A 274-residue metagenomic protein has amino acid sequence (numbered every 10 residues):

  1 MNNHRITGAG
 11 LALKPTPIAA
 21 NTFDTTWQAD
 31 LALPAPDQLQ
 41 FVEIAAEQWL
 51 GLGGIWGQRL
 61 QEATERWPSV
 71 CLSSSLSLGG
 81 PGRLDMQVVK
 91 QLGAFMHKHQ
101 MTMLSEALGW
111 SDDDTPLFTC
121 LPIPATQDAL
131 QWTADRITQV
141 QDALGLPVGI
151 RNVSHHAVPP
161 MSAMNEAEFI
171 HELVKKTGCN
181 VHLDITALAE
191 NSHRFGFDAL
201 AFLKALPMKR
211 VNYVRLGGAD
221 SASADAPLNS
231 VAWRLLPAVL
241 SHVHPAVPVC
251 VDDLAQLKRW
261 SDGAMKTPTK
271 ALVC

Functional and structural regions predicted by a protein language model:
M1-D30: Boundary/entry segment of secreted carbohydrate-active catalytic domains
N3, A29-D37, G53-C71, R83-T102 (+4 more regions): Acidic (Asp/Glu)-rich catalytic clusters
T16-N21, A45-W56, S77-Q87, H156-A163 (+3 more regions): Acidic-and-aromatic substrate-binding clefts and catalytic sites of carbohydrate-active enzymes
A20-L33, P159-K176, N191-K204, W260-A264: Distinct, well-ordered alpha-helical segments
V42, L104, D184, V214 (+1 more regions): Conserved, mostly hydrophobic/aromatic
G51-G53, R83, C120-L130, N191-A246: Gly/Pro-rich active-site loop or hairpin
D85-V181, E190: Active-site acidic/histidine proton-transfer and metal-coordination neighborhood in alpha/beta enzyme cores
L257-C274: C-terminal helical cap(s) of enzyme catalytic domains, especially alpha/beta-barrels
